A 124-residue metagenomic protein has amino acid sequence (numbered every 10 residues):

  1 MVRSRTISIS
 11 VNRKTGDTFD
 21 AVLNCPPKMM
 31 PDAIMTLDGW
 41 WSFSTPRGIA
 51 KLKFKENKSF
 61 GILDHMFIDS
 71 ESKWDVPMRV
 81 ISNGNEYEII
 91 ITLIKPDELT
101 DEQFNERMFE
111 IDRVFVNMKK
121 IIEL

Functional and structural regions predicted by a protein language model:
M1-L37: Hydrophobic ligand-binding cavity/cleft-lining segments
V2-S4, F60, K73, E86: A general secondary-structure signal for short beta-strands and their flanking turns/coil in non-transmembrane regions
S4-T6, R47-K51, S72-P77: Short, surface-exposed coil-to-beta transition loops
T15, R47-A50, E56-L63, S70-E71: Short, charged/polar surface micro-motifs in flexible loops or helix N-caps
T18-V22, F54, I89, M118: Hydrophobic pocket/interface hotspot
A33, F54, M78-I81: A structural signal for short hydrophobic beta-strand segments in well-ordered beta-sheet cores
M35-S42, N57-H65: Short, hydrophobic/aromatic-rich segments at coil-to-beta transitions
M66-L124: Beta-strand/loop substructures that line and gate deep hydrophobic ligand-binding cavities in soluble
